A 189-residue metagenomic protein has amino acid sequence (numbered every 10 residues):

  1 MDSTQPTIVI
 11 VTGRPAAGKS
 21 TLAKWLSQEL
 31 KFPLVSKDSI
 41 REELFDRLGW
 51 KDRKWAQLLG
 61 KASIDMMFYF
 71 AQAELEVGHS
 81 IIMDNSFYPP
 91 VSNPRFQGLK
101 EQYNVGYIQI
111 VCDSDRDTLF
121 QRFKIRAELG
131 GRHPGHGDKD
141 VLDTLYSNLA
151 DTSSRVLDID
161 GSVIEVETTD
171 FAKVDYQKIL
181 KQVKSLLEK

Functional and structural regions predicted by a protein language model:
M1-Q5: Phosphate-binding P-loop
V11: Hydrophobic anchor at the beta1->P-loop junction of P-loop NTPases
P15: The conserved Walker
G18: Conserved glycine(s) of the Walker
T21-V77: Conserved substrate/cofactor phosphate-moiety recognition/catalytic segment in nucleotide-dependent phosphotransferases
K61-N104: Glycine-rich phosphate-binding loop used to anchor ATP phosphates in small-molecule kinases, encompassing both
Y103-F123: Conserved phosphate-donor/acceptor-positioning beta-strand/loop module used by diverse small-molecule
E128-Q177: Small-molecule kinase domains that catalyze NTP-dependent phosphoryl transfer to phosphate-bearing small molecules
